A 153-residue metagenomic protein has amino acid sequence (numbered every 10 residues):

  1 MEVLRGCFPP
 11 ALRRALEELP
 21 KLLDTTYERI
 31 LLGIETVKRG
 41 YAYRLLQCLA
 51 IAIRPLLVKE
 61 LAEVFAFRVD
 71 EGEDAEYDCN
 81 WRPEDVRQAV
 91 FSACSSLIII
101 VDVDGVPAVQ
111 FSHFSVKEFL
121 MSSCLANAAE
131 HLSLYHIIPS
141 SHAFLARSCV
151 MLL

Functional and structural regions predicted by a protein language model:
M1-L153: Leucine/isoleucine-rich amphipathic helices and adjacent mixed helix/strand linkers that form non-membrane
